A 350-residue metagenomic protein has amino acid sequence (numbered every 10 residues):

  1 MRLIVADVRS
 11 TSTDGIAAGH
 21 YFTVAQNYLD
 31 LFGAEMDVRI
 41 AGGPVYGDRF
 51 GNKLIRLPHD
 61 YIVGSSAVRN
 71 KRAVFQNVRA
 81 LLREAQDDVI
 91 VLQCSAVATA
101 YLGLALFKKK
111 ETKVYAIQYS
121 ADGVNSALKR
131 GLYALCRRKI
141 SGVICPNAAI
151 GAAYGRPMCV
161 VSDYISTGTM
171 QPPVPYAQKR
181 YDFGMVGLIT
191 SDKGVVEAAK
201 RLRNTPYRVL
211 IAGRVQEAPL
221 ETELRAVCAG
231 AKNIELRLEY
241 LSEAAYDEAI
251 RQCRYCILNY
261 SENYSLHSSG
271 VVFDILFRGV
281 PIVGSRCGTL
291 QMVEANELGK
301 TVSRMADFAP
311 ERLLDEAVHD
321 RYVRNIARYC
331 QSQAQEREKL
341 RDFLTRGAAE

Functional and structural regions predicted by a protein language model:
V5-A6, V174-K193, A199-A212: Conserved donor-binding/catalytic core segment of Leloir-type glycosyltransferases
T11-G15, D30-R69, L220: N-terminal strand-loop element at the rim of the active site of nucleotide-sugar-dependent glycosyltransferases
G19-T23, N27, T190-N204, P219: A conserved mid-protein helix/loop that constitutes part of the nucleotide-sugar donor-binding site
H20-T23, S303-E350: A charged, aromatic-enriched C-terminal amphipathic alpha-helix characteristic of glycosyltransferases across folds
L92-T99, Q118: Short His-centered aromatic/hydrophobic patch
G123, R138-P173: Donor nucleotide-sugar binding/catalytic pocket of nucleotide-sugar-dependent glycosyltransferases
G213, E221-D247: Nucleotide-activated donor-binding/catalytic signature segment of Leloir-type glycosyltransferases, i.e., the conserved
L258-F273, S285-M292: Nucleotide-sugar-dependent
